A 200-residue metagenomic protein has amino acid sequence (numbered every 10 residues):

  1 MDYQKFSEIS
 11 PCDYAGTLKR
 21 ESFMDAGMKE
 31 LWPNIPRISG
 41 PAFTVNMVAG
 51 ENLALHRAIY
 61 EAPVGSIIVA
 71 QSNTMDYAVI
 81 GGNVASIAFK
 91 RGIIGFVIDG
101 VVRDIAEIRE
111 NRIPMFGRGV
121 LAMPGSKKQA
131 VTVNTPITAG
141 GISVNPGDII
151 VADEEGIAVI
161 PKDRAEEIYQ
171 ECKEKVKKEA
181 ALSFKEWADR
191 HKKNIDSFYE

Functional and structural regions predicted by a protein language model:
M1-P146, I160-K193, S197-E200: Feature captures the catalytic cores and cofactor-binding loops of soluble hydro-lyases/lyases that act on carboxylate
I150: C-terminal binding/interaction regions
D153: Acidic/polar active-site rim loop that often engages polyanionic ligands
G156-A158: Channel- or pocket-lining gating/hinge segments that regulate access to a cavity or pore
